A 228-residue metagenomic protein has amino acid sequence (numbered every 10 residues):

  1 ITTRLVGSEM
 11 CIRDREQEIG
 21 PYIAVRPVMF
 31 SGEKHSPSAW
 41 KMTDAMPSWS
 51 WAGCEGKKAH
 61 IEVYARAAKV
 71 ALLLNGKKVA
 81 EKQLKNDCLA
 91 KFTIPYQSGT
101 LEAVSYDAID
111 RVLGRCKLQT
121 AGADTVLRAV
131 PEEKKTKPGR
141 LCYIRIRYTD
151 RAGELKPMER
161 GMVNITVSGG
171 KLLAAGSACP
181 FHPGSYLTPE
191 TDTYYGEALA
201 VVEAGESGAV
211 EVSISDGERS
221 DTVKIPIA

Functional and structural regions predicted by a protein language model:
I1-I12: Single conserved hydrophobic/aromatic residue that forms the stacking wall/gate of nucleotide- or nucleobase-binding
K41-M46, I61-Y64, V104-S105, G139-P157 (+2 more regions): Beta-strand-rich structural segments
W51-G56, K134-C142: Short, solvent-exposed loop/linker segments at the N-terminal edge of repeated beta-sheet extracellular domains
K58-H60, R66-A68, L73-K77, R115-C116 (+2 more regions): Short flexible loop/turn segments that cap and initiate beta-strands
A80-N86: Short beta-strand segments within Ig-like beta-sandwich modules, predominantly Fibronectin type-III
K91-Y96, L187-E206: Short, hydrophobic beta-strand segments
Y96-T100, G139-L141, S207-A209: Extracellular Ig-like/FN3 beta-sandwich strand-entry sites
D110-G122, S220-I227: Edge beta-strands of extracellular beta-sandwich domains
